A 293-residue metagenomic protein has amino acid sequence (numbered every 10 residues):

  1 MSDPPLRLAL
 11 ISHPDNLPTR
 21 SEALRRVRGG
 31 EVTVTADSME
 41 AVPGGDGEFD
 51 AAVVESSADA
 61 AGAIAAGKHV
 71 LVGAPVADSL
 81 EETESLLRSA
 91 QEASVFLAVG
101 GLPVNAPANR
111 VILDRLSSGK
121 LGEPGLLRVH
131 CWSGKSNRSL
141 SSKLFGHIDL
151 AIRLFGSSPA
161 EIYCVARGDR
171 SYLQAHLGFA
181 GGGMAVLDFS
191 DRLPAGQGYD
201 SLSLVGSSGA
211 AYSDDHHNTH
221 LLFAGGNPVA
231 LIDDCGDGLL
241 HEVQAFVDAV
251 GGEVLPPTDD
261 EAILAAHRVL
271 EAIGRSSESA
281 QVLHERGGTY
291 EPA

Functional and structural regions predicted by a protein language model:
M1-I11, P18-T19, R25-R26, G30 (+4 more regions): C-terminal helix-rich "cap/oligomerization" subdomain common to oxidoreductases
P5, A9, L102, S201-R268 (+2 more regions): C-terminal glycine/acidic-rich active-site capping loop/insertion
A9-L10, V76-N137: A contiguous active-site-proximal alpha/beta segment in oxidoreductase catalytic domains
L10-D15, V54-A58, V72-V76, L102 (+2 more regions): Structural motif
L17-S21, A60, T83, N109 (+3 more regions): A general structural signal for well-ordered alpha-helical segments in protein cores
R20, D37-S89: Beta-loop-alpha module in the N-terminal Rossmann-like domain of NAD(P)-dependent dehydrogenases, especially those
A66-K68, E92-F96, G183-M184: A short helix->loop->beta-strand "cap" motif at the edges of active sites that frequently abuts
S142-N218, L240-L255, E291-A293: Contiguous beta-strand/loop segments that form the cofactor/metal-binding neighborhood of enzyme cores
